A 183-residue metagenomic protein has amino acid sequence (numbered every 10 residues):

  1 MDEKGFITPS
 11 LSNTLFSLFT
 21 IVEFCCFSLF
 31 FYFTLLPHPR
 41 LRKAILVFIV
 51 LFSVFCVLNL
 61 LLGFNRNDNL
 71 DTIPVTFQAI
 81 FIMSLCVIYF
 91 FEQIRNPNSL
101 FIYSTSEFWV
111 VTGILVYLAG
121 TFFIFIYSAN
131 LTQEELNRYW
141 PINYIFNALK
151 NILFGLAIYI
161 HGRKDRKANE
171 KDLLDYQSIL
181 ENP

Functional and structural regions predicted by a protein language model:
M1-P183: Terminal, non-globular segments
